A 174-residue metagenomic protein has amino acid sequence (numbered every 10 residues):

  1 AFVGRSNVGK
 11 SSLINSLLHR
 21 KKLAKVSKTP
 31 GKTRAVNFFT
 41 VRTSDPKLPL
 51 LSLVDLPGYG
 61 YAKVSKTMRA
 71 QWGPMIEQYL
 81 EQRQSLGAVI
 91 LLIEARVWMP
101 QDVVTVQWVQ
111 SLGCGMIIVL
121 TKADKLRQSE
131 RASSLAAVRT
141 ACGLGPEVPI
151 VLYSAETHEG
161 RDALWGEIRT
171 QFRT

Functional and structural regions predicted by a protein language model:
A1-K63, R173-T174: Conserved G1/Walker A P-loop phosphate-binding module
P30-T33, R42-L48, L80-L86, W98 (+2 more regions): Conserved catalytic network of the ASCE P-loop NTPase/AAA+ motor domain
D55, T121, S154: Active-site glycine-centered loops adjacent to acidic/histidine catalytic or metal-binding residues that shape
P57-Y59, A95-R96, K122-A123: Conserved Walker B
Y59-R69, D124-R127: Flexible beta-alpha connector loops of hexameric P-loop NTPases
T67-R96, Q107-V119: Inter-motif core of Ras-like GTPase G domains
R96, P100-G113, E130-V138: Conserved catalytic-core segment of NTP-binding enzymes
K125-T174: Canonical P-loop GTPase G-domain recognition
